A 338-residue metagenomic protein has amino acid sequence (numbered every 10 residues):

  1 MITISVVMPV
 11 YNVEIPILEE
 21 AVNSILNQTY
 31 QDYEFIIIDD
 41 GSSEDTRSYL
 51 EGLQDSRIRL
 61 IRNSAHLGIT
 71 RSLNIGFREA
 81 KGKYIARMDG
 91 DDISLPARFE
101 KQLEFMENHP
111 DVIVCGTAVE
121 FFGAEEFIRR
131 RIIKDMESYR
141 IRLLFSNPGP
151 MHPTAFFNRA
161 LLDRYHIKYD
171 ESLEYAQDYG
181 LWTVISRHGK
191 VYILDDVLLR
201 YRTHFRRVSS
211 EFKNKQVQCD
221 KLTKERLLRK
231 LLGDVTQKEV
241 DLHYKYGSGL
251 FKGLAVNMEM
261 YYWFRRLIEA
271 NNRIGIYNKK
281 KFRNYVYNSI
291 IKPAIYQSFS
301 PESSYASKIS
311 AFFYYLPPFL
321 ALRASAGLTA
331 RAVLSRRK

Functional and structural regions predicted by a protein language model:
I2-S5, S24, E34, G180: Cell-envelope/extracellular polymer assembly enzymes that use nucleotide-activated donors
V13-N27: Short, well-formed alpha-helical segments that are part of the catalytic scaffolds of diverse glycosyltransferases
A21, T46, N63-A80, K101: Glycine-rich, basic loop-to-helix element that forms the pyrophosphate-binding segment of sugar-nucleotide handling
Q31, D39-S48, A65, D89 (+1 more regions): A conserved acidic beta->alpha catalytic loop
R78, M136-H243: Conserved nucleotide-sugar donor-binding catalytic segment
I85: Short aromatic/hydrophobic "clamp" motif used to bind/position activated sugar donors
A97-R129: Conserved donor NDP-sugar-binding/catalytic core segment of glycosyltransferases
T203-K338: C-terminal subregions of glycosyltransferases and related glycan-biosynthesis enzymes
